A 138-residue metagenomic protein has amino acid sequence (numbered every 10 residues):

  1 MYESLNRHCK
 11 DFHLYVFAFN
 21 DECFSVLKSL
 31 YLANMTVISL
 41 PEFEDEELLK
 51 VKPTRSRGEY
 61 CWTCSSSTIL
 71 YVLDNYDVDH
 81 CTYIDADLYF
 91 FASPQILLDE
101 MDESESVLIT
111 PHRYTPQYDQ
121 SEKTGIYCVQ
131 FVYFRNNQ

Functional and structural regions predicted by a protein language model:
M1-Q138: Glycosyltransferase catalytic domains, chiefly GT-A lineage
